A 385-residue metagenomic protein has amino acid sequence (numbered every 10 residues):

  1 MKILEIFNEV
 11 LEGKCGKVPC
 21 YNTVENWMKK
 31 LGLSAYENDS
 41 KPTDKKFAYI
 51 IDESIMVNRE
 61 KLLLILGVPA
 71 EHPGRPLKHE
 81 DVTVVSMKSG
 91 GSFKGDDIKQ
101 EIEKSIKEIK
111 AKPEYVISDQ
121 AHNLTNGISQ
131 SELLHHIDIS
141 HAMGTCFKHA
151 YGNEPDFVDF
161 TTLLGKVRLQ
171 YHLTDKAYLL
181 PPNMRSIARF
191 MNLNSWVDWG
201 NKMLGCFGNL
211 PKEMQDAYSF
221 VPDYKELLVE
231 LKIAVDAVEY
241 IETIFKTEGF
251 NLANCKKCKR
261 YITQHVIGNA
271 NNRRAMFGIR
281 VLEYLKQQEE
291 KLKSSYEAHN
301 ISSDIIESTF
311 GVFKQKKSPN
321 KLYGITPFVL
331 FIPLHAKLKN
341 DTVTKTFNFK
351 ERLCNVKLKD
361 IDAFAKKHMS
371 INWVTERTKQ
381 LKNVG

Functional and structural regions predicted by a protein language model:
M1-C15: DNA-recognition alpha helix
K2-E5, N26-K29, K107, G311 (+1 more regions): A broad, structural surface signal
V10-G13, T83-M87, K291-S295, K314-K316: Glycine- and acidic
E12-V116, H122, N126-H141, H149: RNase H-like nuclease fold core
L64, K148-F160: Short, surface-exposed amphipathic charged segments that create phosphate/polyanion-binding patches used for binding
S118-Q130, M143-F147, G165-G385: Acidic/histidine-rich catalytic cores and adjacent linkers of DNA breakage/strand-transfer/modification proteins
